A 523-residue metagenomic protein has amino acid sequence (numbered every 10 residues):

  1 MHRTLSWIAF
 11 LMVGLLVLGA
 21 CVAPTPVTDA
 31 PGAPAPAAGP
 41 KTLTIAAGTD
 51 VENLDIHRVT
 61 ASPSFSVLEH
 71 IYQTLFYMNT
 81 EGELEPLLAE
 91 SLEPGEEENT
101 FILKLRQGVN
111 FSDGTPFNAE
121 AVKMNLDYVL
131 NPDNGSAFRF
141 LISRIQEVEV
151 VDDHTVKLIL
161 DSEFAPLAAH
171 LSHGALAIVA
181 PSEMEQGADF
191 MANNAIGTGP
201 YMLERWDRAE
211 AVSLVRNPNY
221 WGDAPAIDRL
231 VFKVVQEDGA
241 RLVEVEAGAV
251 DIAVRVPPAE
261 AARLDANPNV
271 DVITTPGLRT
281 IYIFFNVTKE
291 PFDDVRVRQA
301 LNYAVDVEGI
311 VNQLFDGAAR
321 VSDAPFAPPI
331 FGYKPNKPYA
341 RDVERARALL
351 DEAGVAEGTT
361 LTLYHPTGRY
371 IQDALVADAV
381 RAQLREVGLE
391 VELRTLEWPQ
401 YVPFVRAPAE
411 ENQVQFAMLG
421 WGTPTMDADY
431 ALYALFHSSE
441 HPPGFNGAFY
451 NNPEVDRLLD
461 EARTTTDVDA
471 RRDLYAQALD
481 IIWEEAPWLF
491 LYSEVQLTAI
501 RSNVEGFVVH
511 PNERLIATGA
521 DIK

Functional and structural regions predicted by a protein language model:
A46-E96, M124-D127, I196-G197: N-terminal lobe/hinge region of extracytoplasmic solute-binding protein
G48-F65, L88-E90, T115, A137 (+4 more regions): A structural "hinge/loop" feature
T80-E83, S172-P225, R229, V343-E344 (+1 more regions): Gly/Pro-rich hinge or "lid" segments in bacterial periplasmic/extracellular proteins
E90-G135, V151, K157, E244 (+1 more regions): Aromatic- and charge-enriched surface segment that lines or borders ligand/interaction sites
K104, R139-E183: Surface-exposed binding/hinge segments that line and control ligand-binding clefts or catalytic entry sites
D207, I281, A304-G332, Q372-R381 (+1 more regions): Detector for C-terminal structural segments
S213-R216, A266, D293-A382, E386-V387 (+3 more regions): Append "and occasionally in soluble cytosolic enzymes with long acidic Gly/Pro-rich linkers
N217-R263: Ligand-site clamp/hinge motif
